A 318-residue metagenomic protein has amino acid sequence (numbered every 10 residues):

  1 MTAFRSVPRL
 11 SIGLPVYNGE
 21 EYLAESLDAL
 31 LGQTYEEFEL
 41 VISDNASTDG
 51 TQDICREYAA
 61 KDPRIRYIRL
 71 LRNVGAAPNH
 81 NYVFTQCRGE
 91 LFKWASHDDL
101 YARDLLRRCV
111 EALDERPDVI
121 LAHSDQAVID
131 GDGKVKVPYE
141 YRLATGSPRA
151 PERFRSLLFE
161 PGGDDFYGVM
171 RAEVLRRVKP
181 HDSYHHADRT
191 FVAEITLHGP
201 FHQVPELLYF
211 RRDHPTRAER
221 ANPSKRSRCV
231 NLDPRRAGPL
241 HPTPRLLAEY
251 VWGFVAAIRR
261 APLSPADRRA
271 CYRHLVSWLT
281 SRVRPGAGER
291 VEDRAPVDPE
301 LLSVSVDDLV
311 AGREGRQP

Functional and structural regions predicted by a protein language model:
V7-L10, L31-I42, G50, P63-R66: Short loop->beta transition adjacent to catalytic acidic/histidine clusters or analogous donor-positioning motifs
I12, T85, A102, G146-N231: Conserved nucleotide-sugar donor-binding catalytic segment
N18-G32: Short, well-formed alpha-helical segments that are part of the catalytic scaffolds of diverse glycosyltransferases
A24, D49-E57, D104: Acidic helix N-cap motif at the loop->helix transition within catalytic regions of sugar-transfer enzymes
D44-D53, R72, S96: A conserved acidic beta->alpha catalytic loop
L70-C87, L100: Glycine-rich, basic loop-to-helix element that forms the pyrophosphate-binding segment of sugar-nucleotide handling
F92: Short aromatic/hydrophobic "clamp" motif used to bind/position activated sugar donors
D104-P138: Conserved donor NDP-sugar-binding/catalytic core segment of glycosyltransferases
